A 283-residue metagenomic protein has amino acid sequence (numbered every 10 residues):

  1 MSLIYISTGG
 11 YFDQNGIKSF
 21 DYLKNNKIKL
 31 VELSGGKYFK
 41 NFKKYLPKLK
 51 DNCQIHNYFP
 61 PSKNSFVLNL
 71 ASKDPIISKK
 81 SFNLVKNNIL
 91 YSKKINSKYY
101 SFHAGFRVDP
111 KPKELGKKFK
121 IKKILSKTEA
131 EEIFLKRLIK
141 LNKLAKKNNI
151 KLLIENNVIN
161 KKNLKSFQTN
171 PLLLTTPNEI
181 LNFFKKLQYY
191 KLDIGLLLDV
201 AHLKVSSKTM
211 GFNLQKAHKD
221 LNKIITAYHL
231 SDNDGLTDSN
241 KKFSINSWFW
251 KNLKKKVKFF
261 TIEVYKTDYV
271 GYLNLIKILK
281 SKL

Functional and structural regions predicted by a protein language model:
M1-I4, G16-S19, N88-Y91, N96-K98 (+2 more regions): Histidine-acidic metal/acid-base catalytic patches
M1-K94: N-terminal pre-domain/capping segments
G10-F12, G35-F39, N57-P61, A104-V108 (+4 more regions): Active-site-proximal loop/turn and secondary-structure-junction residues that shape catalytic pockets, frequently
L30-S34, Q54, S101, L153 (+3 more regions): Conserved beta-strand positions in the central sheet of alpha/beta enzyme cores
K44-Y45, S166, T209-M210: Short amphipathic alpha-helical segments
L49-K50, A71-D74, K118-F119, P171-L172 (+2 more regions): Short, hinge-like loop/turn segments at secondary-structure boundaries
K63-A71, K161-K165, L236-D238: A short acidic, helix-capping loop that chelates divalent metal ions and anchors anionic groups
D74-G195, V205: Active-site acidic/histidine proton-transfer and metal-coordination neighborhood in alpha/beta enzyme cores
